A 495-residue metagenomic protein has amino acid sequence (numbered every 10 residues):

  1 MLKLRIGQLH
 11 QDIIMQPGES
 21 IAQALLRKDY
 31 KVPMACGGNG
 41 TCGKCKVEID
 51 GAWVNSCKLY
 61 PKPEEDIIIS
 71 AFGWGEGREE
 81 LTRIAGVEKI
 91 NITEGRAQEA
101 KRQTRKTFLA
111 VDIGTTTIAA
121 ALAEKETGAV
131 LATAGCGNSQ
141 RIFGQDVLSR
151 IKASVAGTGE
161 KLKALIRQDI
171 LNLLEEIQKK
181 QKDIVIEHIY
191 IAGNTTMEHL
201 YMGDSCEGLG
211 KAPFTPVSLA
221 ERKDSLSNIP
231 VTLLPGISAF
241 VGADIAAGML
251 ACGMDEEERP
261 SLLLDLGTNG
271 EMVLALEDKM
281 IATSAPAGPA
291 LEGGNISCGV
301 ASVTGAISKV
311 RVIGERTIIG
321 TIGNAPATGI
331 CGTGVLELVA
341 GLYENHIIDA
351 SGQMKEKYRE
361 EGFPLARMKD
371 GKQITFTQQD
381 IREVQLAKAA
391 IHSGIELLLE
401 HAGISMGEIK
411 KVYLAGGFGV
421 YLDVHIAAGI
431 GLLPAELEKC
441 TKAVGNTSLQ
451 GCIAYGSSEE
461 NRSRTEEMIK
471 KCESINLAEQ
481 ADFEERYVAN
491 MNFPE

Functional and structural regions predicted by a protein language model:
L2, W74-T93, T232-A246, A454-E495: Acidic, glycine/GT-rich loop-and beta-edge segments that sit at the periphery of enzyme/chaperone cores
K31-P63: Local cysteine-cluster metal-coordination motifs and their immediate loop/turn environment, predominantly Fe-S cluster
G51-A110: Fe-S ferredoxin-like electron-transfer domains and their immediately adjacent linker/connector regions across
A120, G128-R141, Q145-D146, G208-K223 (+4 more regions): Glycine-rich phosphate-binding loop of actin/hexokinase-like ATP-binding domains
S139-K180, N295, K309, E383-L386 (+2 more regions): N-terminal phosphate-binding loop and adjacent alpha-helix
D169-I177, I245-G248, C252, Q385-G407: Phosphate/ATP-binding catalytic cores across multiple sugar-kinase/actin-like superfamilies, primarily ASKHA
L276, I404-M468: Catalytic phosphate/nucleotide-handling subdomain of diverse soluble enzymes
Y343-A402: A contiguous, well-structured pocket-lining segment that forms one wall/lid of small-molecule binding clefts in soluble
